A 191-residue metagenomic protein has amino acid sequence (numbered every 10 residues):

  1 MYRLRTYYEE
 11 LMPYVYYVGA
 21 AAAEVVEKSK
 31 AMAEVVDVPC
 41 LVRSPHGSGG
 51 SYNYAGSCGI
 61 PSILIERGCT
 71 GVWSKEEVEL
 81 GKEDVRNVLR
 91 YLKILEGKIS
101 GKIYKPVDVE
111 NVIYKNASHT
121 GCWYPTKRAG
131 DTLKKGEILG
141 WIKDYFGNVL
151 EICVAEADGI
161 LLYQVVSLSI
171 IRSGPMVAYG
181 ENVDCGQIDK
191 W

Functional and structural regions predicted by a protein language model:
M1-W191: Structured catalytic-domain cores with a bias toward divalent-metal coordination
